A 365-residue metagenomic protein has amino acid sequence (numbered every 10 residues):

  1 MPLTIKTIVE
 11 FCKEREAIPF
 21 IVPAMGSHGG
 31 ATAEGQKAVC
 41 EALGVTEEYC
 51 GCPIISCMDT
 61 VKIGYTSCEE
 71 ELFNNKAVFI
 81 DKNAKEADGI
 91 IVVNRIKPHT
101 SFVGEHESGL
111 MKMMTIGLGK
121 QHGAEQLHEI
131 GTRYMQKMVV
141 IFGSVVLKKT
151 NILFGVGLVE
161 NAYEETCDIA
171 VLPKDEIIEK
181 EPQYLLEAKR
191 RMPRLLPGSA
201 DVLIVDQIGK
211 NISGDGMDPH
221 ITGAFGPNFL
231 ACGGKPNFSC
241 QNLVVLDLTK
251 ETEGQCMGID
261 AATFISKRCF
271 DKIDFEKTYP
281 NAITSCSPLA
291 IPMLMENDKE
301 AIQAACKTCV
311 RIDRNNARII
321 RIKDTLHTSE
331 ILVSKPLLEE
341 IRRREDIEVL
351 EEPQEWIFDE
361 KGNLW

Functional and structural regions predicted by a protein language model:
M1-Q36: N-terminal active-site beta-alpha-beta segment that forms phosphate/nucleotide-binding and substrate-recognition loops
T4-F11, G35-T46, E107-I116, G223: A glycine- and small-aliphatic-rich helix-loop capping segment at beta-alpha/alpha-beta transitions that lines
G35-E105: An acidic, phosphate/nucleotide-engaging active-site surface
V45-E48, E69-L72, D81-E86, V103 (+4 more regions): Solvent-exposed alpha-helices and their adjacent loops that cap or buttress functional pockets in soluble metabolic
N83, I96-E164, I204: Conserved phosphate- and dinucleotide-binding cores of soluble alpha/beta proteins, encompassing both enzyme active
M111-H128, M135, I177-K189, T222-S239 (+1 more regions): Gly/Ser/Thr-rich active-site loops/lids in small-molecule metabolic enzymes that frequently grip phosphoryl groups
A162-H220: A conserved active-site cap/scaffold subdomain adjacent to cofactor or substrate pockets
P219-W365: C-terminal non-catalytic interaction/assembly regions of soluble proteins
